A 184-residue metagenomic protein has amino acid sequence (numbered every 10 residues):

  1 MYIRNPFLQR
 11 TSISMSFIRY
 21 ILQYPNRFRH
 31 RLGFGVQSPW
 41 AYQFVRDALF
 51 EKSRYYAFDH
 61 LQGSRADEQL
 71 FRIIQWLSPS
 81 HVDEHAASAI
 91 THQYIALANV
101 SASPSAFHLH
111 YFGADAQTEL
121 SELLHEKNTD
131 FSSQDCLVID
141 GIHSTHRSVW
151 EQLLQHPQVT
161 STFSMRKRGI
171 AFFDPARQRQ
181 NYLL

Functional and structural regions predicted by a protein language model:
M1-S133, H143-L184: A short alpha-helical cap/connector motif
L137-D140: Short beta-strand/loop segment that forms part of the nucleotide-sugar
